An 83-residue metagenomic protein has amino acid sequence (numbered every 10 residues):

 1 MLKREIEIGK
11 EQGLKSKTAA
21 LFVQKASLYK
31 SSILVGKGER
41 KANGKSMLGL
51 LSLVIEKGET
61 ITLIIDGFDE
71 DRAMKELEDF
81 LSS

Functional and structural regions predicted by a protein language model:
E7-N43, L48, S52-L53, F68: Compact, glycine-rich, soluble single-domain proteins
L51-S83: C-terminal structural segments of small proteins and small subunits
